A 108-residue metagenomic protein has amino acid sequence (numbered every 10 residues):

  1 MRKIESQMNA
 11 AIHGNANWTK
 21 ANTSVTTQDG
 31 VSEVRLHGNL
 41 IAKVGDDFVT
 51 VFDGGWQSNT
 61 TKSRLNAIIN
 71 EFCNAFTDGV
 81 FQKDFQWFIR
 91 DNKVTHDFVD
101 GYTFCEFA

Functional and structural regions predicted by a protein language model:
M1-A108: Terminal leader/tail segments of proteins
